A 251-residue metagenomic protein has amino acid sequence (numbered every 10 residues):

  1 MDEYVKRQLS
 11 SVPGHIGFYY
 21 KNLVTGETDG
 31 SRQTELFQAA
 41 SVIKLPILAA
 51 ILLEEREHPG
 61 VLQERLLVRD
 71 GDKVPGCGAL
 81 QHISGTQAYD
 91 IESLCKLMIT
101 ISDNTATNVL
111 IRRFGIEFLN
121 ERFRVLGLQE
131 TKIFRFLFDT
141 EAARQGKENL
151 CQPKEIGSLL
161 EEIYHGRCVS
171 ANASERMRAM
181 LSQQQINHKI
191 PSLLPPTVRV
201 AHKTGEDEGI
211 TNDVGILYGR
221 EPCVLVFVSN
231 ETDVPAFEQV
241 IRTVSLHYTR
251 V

Functional and structural regions predicted by a protein language model:
M1-V12, T28, R113, L159-H188 (+3 more regions): Structured C-terminal helix/loop/strand segments within mature extracytoplasmic catalytic/sensor domains
V12-H15, V109-L160: Mid-domain, small-residue-enriched loop/turn segments at the edges of structured enzyme/sensor domains
G14-L36: Short, conserved catalytic-motif segment at the N-terminal edge
G26, Q38-L66, L225: Active-site SXXK
G30-Q38, S84, I91, C95 (+1 more regions): A short glycine/serine-rich beta->alpha loop
K44-E54, L94-M98, N104-R113, I156-L160 (+1 more regions): Alpha-helical scaffold elements that line and support the substrate/ligand-binding pocket of soluble hydrolases
E57-I83: Short, glycine/proline-biased beta-turn/loop segments that scaffold the active-site neighborhood
V74-N108: Conserved catalytic neighborhood of penicillin-recognizing serine enzymes
